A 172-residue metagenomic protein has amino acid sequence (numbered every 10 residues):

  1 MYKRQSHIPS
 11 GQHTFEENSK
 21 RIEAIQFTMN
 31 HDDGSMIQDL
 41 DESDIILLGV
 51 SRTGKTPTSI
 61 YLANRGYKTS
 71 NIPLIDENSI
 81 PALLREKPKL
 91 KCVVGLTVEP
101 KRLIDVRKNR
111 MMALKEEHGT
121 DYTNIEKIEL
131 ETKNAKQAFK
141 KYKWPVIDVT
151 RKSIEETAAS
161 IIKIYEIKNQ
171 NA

Functional and structural regions predicted by a protein language model:
M1-Q5: Conserved small/polar residues in nucleotide/adenosyl-binding loops
K20-T69: Internal active-site segments that recognize and position negatively charged phosphoryl groups and nucleotide moieties
I22-D32, E116-T157: Small-molecule kinase domains that catalyze NTP-dependent phosphoryl transfer to phosphate-bearing small molecules
T69-I80: Short beta-strand-centered segment that lines the nucleotide-binding/catalytic pocket of NTP-utilizing
S70-I72, C92-L96, P145-I147: Hydrophobic/aromatic beta-strand patches that form the interior of the parallel beta-sheet core in alpha/beta enzyme
D76-N78, E99-L103, S153-I154: Conserved nucleotide-binding/hydrolysis micro-motifs of P-loop NTPases
K89-K108: Conserved phosphate-donor/acceptor-positioning beta-strand/loop module used by diverse small-molecule
N109-L114: Conserved AAA+ ATPase "sensor/coupling" helix adjacent to the nucleotide-binding pocket
